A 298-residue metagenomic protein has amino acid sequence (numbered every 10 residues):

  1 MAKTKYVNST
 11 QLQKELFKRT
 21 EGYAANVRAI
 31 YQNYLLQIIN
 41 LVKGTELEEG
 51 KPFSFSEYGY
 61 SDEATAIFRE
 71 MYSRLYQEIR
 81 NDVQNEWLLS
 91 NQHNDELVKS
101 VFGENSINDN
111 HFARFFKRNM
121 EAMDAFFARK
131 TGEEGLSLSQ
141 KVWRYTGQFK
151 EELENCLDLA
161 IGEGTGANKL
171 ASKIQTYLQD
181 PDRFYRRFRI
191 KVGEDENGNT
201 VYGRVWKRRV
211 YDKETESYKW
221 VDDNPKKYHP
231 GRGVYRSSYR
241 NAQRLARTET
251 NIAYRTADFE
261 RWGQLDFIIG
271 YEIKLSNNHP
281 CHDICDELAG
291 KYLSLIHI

Functional and structural regions predicted by a protein language model:
M1-P230: N-terminal leader/targeting and assembly helices and adjacent pre-domain segments
V83, S139, Y202, E216 (+4 more regions): Acidic, low-complexity intrinsically disordered regions
K117-N119, K130, R232-R236, E272-P280: A broad, low-specificity signal for short, low-complexity segments enriched in glycine/proline and polar/charged
T146, K150-E152, E163, A167 (+5 more regions): Active-site-proximal structural scaffolding
I174-T176, G231-Y235, R244, T248: Conserved short loop/turn motifs at secondary-structure junctions
K226-R240, Y254, L265: Long, K/E/R/D-enriched contiguous segments that form extended
R244-F259, G263-S294: Short, hydrophobic/π-rich interface segment
I296-I298: Conserved small/polar residues in nucleotide/adenosyl-binding loops
